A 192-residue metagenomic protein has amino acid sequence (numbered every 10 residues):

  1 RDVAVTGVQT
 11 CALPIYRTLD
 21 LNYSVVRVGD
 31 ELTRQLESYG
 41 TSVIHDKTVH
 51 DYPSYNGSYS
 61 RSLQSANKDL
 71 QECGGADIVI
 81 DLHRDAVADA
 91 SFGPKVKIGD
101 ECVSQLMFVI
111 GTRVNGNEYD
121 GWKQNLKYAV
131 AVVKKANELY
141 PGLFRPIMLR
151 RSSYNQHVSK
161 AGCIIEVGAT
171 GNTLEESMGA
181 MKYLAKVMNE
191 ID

Functional and structural regions predicted by a protein language model:
D2-C11: Single conserved hydrophobic/aromatic residue that forms the stacking wall/gate of nucleotide- or nucleobase-binding
G7, L19-R27, N56-S60, Y119-K127 (+1 more regions): Soluble non-cytosolic domains of exported or imported proteins
A12-T18, H45-T48, L106-E118: Acidic/histidine-rich, surface-exposed loop or edge segments in extracytoplasmic proteins
L19-K95: Catalytic-core regions of hydrolytic enzymes
V49-P53, R84-D89, R113-G116, S152-N155 (+1 more regions): Solvent-exposed loop/turn segments at secondary-structure junctions within structured extracellular/periplasmic domains
A88-D120, Q124: A short, glycine/acidic-enriched catalytic loop
G121-M148: Active-site-adjacent substrate-binding region of metalloamidase/peptidase-like peptide-processing proteins
F144-D192: Active-site-adjacent mobile loop/cap segments within catalytic or ligand-binding domains
